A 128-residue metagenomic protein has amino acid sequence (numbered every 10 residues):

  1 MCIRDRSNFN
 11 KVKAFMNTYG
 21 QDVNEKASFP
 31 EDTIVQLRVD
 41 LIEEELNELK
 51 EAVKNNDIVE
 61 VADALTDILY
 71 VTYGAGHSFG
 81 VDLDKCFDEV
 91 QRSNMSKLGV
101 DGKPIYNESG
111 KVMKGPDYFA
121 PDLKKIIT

Functional and structural regions predicted by a protein language model:
R4-T128: Flexible "arm" and connector segments at domain edges
